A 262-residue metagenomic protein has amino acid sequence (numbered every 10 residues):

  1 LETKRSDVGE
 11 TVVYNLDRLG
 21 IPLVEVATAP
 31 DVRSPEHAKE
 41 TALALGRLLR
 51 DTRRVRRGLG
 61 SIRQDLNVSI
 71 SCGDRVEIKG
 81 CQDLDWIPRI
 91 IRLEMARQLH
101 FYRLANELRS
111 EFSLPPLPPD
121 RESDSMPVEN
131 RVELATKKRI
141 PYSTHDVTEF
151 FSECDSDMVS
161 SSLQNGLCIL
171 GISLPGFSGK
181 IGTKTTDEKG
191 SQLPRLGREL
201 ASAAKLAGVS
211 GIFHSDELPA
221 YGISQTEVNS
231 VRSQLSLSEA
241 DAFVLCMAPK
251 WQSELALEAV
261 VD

Functional and structural regions predicted by a protein language model:
L1-D262: Basic, nucleic-acid-interacting segments
